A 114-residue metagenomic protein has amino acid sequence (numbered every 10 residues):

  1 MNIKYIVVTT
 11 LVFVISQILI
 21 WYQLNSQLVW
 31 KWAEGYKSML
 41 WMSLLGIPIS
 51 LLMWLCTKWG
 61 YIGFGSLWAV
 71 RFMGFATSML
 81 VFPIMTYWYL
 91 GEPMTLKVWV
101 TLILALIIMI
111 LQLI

Functional and structural regions predicted by a protein language model:
M1-I114: Polytopic alpha-helical membrane proteins, predominantly small-molecule transporters/carriers
